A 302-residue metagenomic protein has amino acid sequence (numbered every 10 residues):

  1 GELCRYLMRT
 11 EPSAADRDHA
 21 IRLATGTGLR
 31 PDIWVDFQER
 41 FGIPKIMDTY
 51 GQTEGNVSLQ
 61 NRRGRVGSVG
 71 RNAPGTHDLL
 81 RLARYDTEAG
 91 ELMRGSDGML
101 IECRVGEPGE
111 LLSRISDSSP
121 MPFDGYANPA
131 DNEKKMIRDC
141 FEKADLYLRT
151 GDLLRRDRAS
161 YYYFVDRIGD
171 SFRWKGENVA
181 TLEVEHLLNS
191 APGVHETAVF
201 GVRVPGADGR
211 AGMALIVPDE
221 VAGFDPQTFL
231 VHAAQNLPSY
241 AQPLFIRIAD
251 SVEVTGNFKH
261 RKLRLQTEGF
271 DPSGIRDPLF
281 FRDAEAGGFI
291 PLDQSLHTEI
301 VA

Functional and structural regions predicted by a protein language model:
E2-L3, M8-A89, P122-F123, A130: Gly/Ser/Thr-rich phosphate-binding loop
G26, D48, V199, F245-I248: Hydrophobic/anchoring residues in structured secondary elements
F41-K45, S119, P272-E285: Charge-dense, low-complexity polyampholytic segments
G51, S113-A241, S251-R264: AMP-binding/adenylate-forming catalytic core of the ANL superfamily
L79, Y85-C140, E177-V179, F270-S273: Conserved ATP/PPi-binding loop(s) of AMP-dependent carboxylate-activating enzymes
A83-D86, V105, R156, V252-V254 (+1 more regions): Hydrophobic alpha-helical segments, especially N-terminal targeting/anchoring helices
Y161-V165, D170, P226-L230, K262-F281 (+3 more regions): AMP-dependent adenylate-forming
Q235-H260, P278-V301: AMP-binding/adenylate-forming catalytic domain of the ANL superfamily
